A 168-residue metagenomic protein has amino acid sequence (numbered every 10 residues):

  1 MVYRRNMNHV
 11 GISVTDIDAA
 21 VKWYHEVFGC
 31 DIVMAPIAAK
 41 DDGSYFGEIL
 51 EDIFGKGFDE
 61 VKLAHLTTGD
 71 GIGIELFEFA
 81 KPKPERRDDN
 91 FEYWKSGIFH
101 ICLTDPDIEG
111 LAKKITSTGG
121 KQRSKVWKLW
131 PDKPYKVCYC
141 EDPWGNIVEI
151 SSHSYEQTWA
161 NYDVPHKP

Functional and structural regions predicted by a protein language model:
V2-Y3, I12, A35-P36, H65 (+4 more regions): Vicinal oxygen chelate
R5-H9, S96-I98: Short, solvent-exposed beta-strand edge segments and adjacent coil->beta transition regions
S13-G71, S117, P131, H166: Core segments of cupin and vicinal oxygen chelate
I37, F79-P82: Generic short beta-strand segments
G47, F91-K95: Short glycine/proline- and charge-enriched loop/turn segments that cap or connect secondary-structure elements
K62, L76-E78: Helix-adjacent hinge/juxtasegments
G71-I74, I98: Short, structured motif recognition centered on aromatic/hydrophobic residues
I72, P82-K83: Active-site/binding-pocket entry motifs
